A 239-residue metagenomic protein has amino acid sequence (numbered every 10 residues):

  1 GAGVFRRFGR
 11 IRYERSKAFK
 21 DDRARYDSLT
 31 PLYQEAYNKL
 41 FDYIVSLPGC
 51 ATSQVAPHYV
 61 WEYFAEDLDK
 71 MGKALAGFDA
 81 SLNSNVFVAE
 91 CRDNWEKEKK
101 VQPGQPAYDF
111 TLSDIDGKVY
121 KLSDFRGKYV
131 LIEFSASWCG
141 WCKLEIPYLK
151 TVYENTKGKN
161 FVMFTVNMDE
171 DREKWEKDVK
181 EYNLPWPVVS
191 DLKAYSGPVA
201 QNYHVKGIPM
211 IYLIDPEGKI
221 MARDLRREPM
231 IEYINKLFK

Functional and structural regions predicted by a protein language model:
G1-N38: A non-transmembrane, solvent-exposed segment enriched in polar/low-complexity residues
R12, K20, Y120-K121, M221: Generic structural signal for well-ordered beta-strand positions
Q34-P106: N-terminal targeting signals for export/organelle localization
A89-L122, W186, Y233-N235: N-terminal "domain-start" segment that seeds a small globular fold
T111, E176-E217: Short, internal strand/loop/helix patches that form the active-site neighborhood or redox-interaction surface
R126-Y129, F134-T151: Conserved redox-active cysteine motifs that mediate thiol-disulfide chemistry, especially di-cysteine Cys-X(1-2)-Cys
L144-Y182, A194-Q201, E232: Structural microenvironment flanking redox-active thiols in thiol-disulfide oxidoreductases
P216-K239: Thiol-/selenol-based redox modules, centered on thioredoxin-like and closely related oxidoreductase domains
